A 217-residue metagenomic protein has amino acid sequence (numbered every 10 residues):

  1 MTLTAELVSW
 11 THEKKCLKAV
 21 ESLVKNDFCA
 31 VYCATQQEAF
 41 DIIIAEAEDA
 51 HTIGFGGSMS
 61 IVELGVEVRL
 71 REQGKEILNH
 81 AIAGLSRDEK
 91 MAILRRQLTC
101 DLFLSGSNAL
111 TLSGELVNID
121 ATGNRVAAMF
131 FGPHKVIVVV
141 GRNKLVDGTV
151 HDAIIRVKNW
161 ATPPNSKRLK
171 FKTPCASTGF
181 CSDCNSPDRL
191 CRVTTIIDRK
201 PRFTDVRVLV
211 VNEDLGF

Functional and structural regions predicted by a protein language model:
M1-A5, K25-D27, K75-L78, E89-M91 (+2 more regions): N-terminal start-of-chain detector that recognizes signal peptides and the immediate post-cleavage beginning
M1-N26, V31, D88-M91, T194 (+2 more regions): SAM-dependent methyltransferases
A5-T11, Q36-Q37, A121-N124: Short, functional N-terminal and low-complexity linear motifs
L7, A81-A83, V139-K144: Flexible, glycine/proline-enriched loop segments at strand-loop-helix junctions that form or flank small-ligand binding
H12-L94, T99-L104: N-terminal active-site beta-alpha-beta segment that forms phosphate/nucleotide-binding and substrate-recognition loops
L98-F217: Conserved phosphate- and dinucleotide-binding cores of soluble alpha/beta proteins, encompassing both enzyme active
